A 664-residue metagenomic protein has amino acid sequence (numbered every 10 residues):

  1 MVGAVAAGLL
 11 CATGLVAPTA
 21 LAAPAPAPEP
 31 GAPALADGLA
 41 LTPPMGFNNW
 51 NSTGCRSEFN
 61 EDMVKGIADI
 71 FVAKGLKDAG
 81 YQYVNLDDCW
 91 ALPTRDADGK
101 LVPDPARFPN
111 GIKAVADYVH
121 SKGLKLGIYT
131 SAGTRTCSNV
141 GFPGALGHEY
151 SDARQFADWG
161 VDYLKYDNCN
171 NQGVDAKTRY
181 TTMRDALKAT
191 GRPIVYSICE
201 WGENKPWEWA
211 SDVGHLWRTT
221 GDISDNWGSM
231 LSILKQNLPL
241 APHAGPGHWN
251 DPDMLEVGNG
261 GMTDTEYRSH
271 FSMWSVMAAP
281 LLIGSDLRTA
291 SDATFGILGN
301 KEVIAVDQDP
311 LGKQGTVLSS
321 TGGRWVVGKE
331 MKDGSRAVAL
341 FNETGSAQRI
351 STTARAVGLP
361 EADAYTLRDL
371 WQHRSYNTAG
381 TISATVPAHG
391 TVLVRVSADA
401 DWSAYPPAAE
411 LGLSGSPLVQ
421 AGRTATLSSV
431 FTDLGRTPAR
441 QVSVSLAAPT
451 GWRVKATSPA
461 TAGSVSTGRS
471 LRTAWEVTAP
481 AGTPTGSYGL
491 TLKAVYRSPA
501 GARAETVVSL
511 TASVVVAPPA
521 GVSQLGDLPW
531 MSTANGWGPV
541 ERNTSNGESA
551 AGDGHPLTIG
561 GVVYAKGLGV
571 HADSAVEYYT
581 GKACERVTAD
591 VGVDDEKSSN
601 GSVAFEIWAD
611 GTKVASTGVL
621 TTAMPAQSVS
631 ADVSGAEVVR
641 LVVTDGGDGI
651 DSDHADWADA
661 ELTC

Functional and structural regions predicted by a protein language model:
M1-P24: Secretory targeting and sorting signals
S52-T53, I67-G173: Aromatic-lined carbohydrate-binding/catalytic grooves of carbohydrate-active enzymes
H148, R192-D286, D307: Glycan-recognition surfaces
W274-M277, L282-G284, S320-L359: Carbohydrate-binding surface patches
G334-L340, G422-P438: Short beta-strand elements of extracellular/lumenal beta-sandwich folds
N377-P406: C-terminal beta-strand-rich structural cap/linker in extracellular carbohydrate-active enzymes
T478-P484: Short, surface-exposed loop/turn segments at beta-strand-coil junctions that are enriched for proline with nearby
V515-C664: Gly-Asp-aromatic-enriched flexible segments
